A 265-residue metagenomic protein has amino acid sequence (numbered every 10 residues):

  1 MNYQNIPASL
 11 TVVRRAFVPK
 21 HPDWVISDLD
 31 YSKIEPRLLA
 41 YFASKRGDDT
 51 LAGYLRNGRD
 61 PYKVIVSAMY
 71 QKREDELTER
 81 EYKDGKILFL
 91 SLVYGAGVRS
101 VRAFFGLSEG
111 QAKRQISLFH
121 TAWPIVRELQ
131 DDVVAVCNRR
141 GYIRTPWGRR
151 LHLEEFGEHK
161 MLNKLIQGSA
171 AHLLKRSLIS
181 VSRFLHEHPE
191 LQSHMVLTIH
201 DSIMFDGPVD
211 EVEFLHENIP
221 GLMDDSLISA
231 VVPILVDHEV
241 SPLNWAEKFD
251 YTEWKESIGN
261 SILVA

Functional and structural regions predicted by a protein language model:
M1-A265: Conserved catalytic core of nucleotide polymerization and phosphodiester-bond processing enzymes
